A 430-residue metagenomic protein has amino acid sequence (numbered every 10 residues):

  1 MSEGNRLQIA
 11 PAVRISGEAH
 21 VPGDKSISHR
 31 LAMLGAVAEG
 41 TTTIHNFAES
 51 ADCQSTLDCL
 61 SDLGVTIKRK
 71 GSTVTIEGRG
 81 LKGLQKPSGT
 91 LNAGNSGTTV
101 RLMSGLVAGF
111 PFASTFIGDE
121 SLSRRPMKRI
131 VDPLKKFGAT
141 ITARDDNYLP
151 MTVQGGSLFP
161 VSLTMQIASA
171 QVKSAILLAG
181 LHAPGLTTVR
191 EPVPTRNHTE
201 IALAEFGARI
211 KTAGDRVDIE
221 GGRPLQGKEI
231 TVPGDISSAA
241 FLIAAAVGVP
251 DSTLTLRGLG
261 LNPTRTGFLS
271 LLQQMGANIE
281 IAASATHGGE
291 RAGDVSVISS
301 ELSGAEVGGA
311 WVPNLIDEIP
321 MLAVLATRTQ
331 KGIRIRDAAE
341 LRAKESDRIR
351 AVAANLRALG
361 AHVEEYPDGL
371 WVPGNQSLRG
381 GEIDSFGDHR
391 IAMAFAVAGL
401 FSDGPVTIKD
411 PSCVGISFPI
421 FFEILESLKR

Functional and structural regions predicted by a protein language model:
M1-R430: Structural preference for solvent-exposed beta-strand-turn elements and adjacent flexible terminal/loop segments within
